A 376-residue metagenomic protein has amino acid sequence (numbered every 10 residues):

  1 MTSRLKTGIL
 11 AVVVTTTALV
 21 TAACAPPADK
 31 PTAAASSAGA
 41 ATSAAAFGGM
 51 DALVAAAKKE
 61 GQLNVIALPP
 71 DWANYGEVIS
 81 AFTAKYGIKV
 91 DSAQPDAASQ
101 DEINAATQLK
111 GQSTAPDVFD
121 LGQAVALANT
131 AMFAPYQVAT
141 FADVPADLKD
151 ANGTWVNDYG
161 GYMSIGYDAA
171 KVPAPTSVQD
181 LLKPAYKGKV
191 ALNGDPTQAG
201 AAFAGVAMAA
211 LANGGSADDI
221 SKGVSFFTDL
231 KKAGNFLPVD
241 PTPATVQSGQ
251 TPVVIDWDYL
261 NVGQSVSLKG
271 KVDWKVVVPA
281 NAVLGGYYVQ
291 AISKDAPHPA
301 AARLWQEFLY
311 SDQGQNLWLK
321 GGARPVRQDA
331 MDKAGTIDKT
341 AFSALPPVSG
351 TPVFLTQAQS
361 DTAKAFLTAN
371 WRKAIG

Functional and structural regions predicted by a protein language model:
M1-V12: Bacterial N-terminal signal peptides that target proteins for export
A18-A23: C-terminal motif of bacterial Sec signal peptides marking the signal peptidase cleavage site
A25-A28: Bacterial signal peptide processing site
A35-M50, K58-E77: Extracytoplasmic "Venus flytrap"
N64-S80, D91-T107, S113-T251, Q264: Extracytoplasmic ligand-binding site segments that recognize negatively charged/polar headgroups
G160-M163, V224-D229, N235, K269-K294: Periplasmic-binding protein-like
V283-L284, Y288, I292-P352: Mature extracytoplasmic/periplasmic domains
S349-G376: Conserved C-terminal helix/tail region of periplasmic/extracytoplasmic solute-binding proteins
